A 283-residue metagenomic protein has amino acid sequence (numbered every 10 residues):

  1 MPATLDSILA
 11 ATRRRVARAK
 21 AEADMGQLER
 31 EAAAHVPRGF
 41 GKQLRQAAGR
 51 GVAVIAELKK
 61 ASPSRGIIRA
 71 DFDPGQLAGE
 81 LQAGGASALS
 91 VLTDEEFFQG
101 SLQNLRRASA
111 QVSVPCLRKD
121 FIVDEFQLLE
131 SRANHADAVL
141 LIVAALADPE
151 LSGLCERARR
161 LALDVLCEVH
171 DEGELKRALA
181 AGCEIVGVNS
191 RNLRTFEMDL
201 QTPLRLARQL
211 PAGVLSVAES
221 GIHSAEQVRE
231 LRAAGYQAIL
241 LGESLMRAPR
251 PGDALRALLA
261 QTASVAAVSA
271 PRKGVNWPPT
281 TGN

Functional and structural regions predicted by a protein language model:
P2-D71: An N-cap/entry alpha-helix motif that binds or orients negatively charged groups
I8, A56, L81, S131 (+4 more regions): Conserved, mostly hydrophobic/aromatic
I8, L89-F98, P115-D124, D137-D148 (+3 more regions): Catalytic beta/alpha-barrel core
I55-D73, P115-V123, D164-E168, V217-A218: Active-site mouth loops of central-metabolism enzymes
G85-A86, Q111-V114, A133-V139, R159-L163 (+3 more regions): Glycine-enriched alpha-helix->loop->beta-strand junction motifs that scaffold or abut catalytic
V123-N134, E172-A181, I222-L241: Catalytic cores of alpha/beta
E130-E150, V188-F196, Y236-L255: Glycine-rich phosphate-binding active-site loops on the catalytic face of alpha/beta enzymes
L206-Q209, R247-V268: C-terminal helical cap(s) of enzyme catalytic domains, especially alpha/beta-barrels
